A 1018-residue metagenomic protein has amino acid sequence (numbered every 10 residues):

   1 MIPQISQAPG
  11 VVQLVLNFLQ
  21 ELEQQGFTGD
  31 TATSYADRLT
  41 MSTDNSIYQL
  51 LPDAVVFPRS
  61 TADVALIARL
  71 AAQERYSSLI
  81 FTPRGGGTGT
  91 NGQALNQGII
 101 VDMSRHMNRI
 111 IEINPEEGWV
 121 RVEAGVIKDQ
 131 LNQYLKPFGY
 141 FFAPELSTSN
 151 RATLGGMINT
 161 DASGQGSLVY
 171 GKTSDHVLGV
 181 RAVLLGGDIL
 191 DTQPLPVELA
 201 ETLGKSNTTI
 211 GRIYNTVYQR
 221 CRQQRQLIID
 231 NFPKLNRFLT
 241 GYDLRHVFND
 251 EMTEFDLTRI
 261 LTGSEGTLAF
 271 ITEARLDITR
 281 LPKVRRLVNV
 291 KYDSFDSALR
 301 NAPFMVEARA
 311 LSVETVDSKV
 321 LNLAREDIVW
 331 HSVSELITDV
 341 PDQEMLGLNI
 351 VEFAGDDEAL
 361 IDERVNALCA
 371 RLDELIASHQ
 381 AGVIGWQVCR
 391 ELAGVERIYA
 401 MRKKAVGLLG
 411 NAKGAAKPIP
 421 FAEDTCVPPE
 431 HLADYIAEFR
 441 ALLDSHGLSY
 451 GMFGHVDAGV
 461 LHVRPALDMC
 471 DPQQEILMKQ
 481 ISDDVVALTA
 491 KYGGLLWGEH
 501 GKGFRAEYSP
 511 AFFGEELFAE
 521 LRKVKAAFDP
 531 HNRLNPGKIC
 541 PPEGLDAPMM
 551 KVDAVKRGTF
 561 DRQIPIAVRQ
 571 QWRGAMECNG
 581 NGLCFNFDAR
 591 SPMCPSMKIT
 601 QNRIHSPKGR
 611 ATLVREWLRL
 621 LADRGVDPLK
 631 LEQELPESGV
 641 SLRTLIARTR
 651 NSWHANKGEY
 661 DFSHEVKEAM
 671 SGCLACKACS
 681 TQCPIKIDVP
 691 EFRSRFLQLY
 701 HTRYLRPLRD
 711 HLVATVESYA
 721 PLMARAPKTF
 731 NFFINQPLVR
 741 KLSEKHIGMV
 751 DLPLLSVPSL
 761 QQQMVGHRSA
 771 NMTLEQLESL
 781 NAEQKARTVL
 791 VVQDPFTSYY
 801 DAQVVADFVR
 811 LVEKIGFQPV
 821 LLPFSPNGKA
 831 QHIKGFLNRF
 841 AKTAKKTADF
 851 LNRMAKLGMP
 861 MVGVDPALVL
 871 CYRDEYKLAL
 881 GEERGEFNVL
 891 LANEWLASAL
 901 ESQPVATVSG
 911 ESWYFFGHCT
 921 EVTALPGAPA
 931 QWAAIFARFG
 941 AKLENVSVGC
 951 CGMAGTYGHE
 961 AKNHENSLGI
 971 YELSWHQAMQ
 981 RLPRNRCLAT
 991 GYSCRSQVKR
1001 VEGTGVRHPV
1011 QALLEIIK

Functional and structural regions predicted by a protein language model:
M1-A72, Y76, G86-G118, S147 (+6 more regions): N-terminal flexible segment immediately upstream of the FAD-binding catalytic core in FAD-dependent oxidoreductases
P3-I5, L203-F248, E254, V524 (+5 more regions): Flexible inter-domain linker/hinge segments
S46, M157-N159, S167-Y170, V177-A400 (+2 more regions): C-terminal substrate-binding/cap subdomain adjacent to the FAD-binding core in PCMH-type and related FAD-linked
I47-S77, F81, I99, M103-T148 (+6 more regions): N-terminal glycine-rich flavin-associated loop
T88-T90, T148-G155, L239-V247, E314-H331 (+15 more regions): A glycine-rich phosphate-binding loop feature that marks nucleotide/adenosyl-phosphate handling sites
A274, A308-A416, G454, I599-T600 (+4 more regions): Terminal amphipathic helices with adjacent charged low-complexity linkers/tails
D529, P536, P690-K1018: Iron-sulfur cluster-binding electron-transfer modules in prokaryotic oxidoreductases
D546, M550-N581, F585-M723, A841-T847 (+7 more regions): Ferredoxin-type iron-sulfur electron-transfer modules in oxidoreductases and energy-metabolism complexes
